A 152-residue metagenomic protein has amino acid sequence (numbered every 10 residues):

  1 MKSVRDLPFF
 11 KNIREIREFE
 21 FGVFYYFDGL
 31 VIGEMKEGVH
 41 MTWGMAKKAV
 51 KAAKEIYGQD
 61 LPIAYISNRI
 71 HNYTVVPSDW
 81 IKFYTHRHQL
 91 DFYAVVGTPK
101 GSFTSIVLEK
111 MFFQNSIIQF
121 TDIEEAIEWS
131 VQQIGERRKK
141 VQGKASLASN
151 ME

Functional and structural regions predicted by a protein language model:
M1-E152: Amphipathic, Lys/Arg-enriched alpha-helical "gate/interface" segment within cytosolic domains that mediates
